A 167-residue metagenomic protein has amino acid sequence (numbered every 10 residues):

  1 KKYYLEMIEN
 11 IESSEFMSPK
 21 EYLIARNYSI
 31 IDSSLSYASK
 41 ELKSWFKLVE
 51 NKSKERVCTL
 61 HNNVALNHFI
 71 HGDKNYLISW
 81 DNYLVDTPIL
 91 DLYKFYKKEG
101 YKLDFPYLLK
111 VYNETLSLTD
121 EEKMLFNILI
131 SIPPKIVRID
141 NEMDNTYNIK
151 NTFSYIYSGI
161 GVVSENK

Functional and structural regions predicted by a protein language model:
K1-T59, Y107: ATP-dependent phospho-/nucleotidyl transfer catalytic cores
L23, R56, L84-T87, G100 (+1 more regions): Alpha-helix N-cap/loop-to-helix boundary motif
K40-L92: Active-site acidic catalytic loop and adjacent metal/ATP-binding pocket of ATP-dependent phosphoryl transfer enzymes
P88-T119, I130-N151, Y155: Active-site activation/catalytic loop segments of kinase-like enzymes and analogous catalytic loops in related
S154-K167: N-terminal hydrophobic signal/anchor transmembrane helix of membrane proteins
